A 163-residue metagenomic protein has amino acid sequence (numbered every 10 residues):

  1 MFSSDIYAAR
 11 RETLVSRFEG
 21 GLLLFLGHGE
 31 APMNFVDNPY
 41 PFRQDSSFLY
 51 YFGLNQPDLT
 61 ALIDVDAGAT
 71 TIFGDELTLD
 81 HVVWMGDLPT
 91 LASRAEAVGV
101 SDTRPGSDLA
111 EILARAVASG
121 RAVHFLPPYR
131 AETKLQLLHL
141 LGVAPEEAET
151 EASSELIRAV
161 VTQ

Functional and structural regions predicted by a protein language model:
M1-R115: N-terminal accessory/capping or targeting/presequence segment of soluble
I6, R104-Q163: Flexible, acidic/His-enriched mid-domain "rim/lid" segments that flank
